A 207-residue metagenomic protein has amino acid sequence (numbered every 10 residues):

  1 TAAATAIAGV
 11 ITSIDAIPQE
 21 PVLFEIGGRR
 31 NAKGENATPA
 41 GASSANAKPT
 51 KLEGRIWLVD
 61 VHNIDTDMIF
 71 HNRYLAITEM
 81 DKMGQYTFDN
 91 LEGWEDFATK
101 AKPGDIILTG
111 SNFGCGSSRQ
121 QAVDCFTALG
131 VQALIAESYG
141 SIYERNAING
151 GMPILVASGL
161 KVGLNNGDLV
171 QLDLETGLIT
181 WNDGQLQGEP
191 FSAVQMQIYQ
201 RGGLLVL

Functional and structural regions predicted by a protein language model:
T1-L207: Fe-S-dependent hydro-lyases/dehydratases of central metabolism
